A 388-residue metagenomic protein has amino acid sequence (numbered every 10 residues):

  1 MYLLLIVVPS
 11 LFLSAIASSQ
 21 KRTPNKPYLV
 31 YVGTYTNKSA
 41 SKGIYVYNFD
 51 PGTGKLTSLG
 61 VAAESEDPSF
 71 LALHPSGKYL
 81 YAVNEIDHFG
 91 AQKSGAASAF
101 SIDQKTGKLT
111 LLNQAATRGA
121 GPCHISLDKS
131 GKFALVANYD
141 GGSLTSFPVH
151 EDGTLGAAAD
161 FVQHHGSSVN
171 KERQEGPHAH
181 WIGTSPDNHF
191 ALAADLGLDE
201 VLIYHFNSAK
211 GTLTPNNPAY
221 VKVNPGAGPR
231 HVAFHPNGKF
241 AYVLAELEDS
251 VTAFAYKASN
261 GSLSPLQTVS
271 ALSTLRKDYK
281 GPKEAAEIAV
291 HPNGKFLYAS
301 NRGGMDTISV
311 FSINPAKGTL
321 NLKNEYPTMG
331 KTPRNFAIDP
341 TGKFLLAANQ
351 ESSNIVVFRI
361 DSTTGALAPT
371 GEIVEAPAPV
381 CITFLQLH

Functional and structural regions predicted by a protein language model:
Q20-D50: An edge-strand/N-cap motif at the start of beta-rich repeat modules
T36-S39, E85-A91, D140-S143, L198-E200 (+3 more regions): Short glycine/acidic-enriched loop and turn motifs that connect beta-strands
A40, S65-S76, R118-K129, F133 (+5 more regions): Beta-rich, blade/repeat-based domains predominating in secreted/periplasmic proteins but also intracellular
Y47-G54, F100-G107, F147-G156, Y204-L213 (+3 more regions): Short loop/turn segments immediately following beta-strands, especially the blade-tip and inter-blade linker loops
T57-A63, T110-A115, D160, G166-R173 (+4 more regions): A short beta-strand motif characteristic of beta-propeller blades
K283-N349: Loop/turn-rich, solvent-exposed surfaces of beta-rich toroidal or solenoidal domains
Q350-H388: Blade-level signature of beta-propeller repeat domains, shared across WD40, Kelch, NHL, RCC1 and BNR/Asp-box propellers
